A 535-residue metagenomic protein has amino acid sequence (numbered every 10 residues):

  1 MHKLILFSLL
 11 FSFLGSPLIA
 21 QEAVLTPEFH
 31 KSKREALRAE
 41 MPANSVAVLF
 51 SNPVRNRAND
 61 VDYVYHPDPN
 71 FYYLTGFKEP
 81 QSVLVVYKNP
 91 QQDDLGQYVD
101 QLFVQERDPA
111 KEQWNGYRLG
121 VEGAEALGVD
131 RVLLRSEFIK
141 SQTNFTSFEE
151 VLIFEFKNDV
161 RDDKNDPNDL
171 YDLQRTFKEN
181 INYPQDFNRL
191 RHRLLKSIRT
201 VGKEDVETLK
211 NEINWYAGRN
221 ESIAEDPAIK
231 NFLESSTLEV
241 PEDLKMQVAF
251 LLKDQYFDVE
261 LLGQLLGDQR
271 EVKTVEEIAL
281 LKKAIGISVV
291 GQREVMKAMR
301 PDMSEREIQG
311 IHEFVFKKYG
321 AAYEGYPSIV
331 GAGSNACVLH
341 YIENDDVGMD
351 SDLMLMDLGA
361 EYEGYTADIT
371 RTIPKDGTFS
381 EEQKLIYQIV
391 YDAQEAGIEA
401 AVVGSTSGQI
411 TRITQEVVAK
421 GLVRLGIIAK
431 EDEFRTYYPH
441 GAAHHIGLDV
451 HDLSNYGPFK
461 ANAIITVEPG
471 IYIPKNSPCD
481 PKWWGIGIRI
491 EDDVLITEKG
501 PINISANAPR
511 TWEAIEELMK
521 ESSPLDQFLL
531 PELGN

Functional and structural regions predicted by a protein language model:
M1-L6: Positively charged n-region of N-terminal signal peptides that target proteins for export
F7-S16: Bacterial N-terminal signal peptides
Q21-N535: Active-site neighborhoods and metal-handling regions in enzymes and metal-associated proteins
